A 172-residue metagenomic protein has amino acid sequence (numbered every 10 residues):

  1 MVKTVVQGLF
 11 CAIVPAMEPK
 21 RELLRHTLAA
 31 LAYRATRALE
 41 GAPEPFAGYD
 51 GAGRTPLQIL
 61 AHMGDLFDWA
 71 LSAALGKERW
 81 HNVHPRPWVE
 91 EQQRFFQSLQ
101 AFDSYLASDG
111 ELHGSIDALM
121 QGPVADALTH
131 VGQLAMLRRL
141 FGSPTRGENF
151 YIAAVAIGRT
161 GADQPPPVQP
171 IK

Functional and structural regions predicted by a protein language model:
V14, R21-L39, E44-N82, H113-K172: Short, contiguous alpha-helical
P19, L23-T27, E90-Q97: Short, surface-exposed alpha-helical recognition segments that flank or form part of ligand/macromolecule-binding
W69-L106: Helix-adjacent hinge/juxtasegments
D109-E111: Helix-hairpin-helix/helix-loop-helix acidic hairpins
